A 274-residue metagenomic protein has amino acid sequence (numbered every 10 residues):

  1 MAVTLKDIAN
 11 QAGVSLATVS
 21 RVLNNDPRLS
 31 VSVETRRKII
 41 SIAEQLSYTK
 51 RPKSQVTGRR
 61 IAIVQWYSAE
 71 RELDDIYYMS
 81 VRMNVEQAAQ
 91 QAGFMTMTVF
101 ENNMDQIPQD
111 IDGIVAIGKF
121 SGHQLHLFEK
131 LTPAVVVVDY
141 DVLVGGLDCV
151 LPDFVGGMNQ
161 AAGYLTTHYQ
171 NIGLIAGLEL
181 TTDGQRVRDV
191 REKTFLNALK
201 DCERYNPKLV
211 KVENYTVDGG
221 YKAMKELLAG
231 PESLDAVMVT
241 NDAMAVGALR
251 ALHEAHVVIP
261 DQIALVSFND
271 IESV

Functional and structural regions predicted by a protein language model:
M1-T57: N-terminal helix-turn-helix DNA-binding module of bacterial transcription factors
S20, Q55-E72, N171-T181: Short beta-strand segments enriched in small/hydrophobic residues
L23, P27, S68, N103 (+4 more regions): Short, glycine/serine-rich, charged loops/turns that create anion-binding and catalytic segments at active sites
D26-S30, E70-D74, L147, T181-Q185: A generic structural signal for short coil/turn motifs at secondary-structure boundaries
R36, R82, R188-E192: Amphipathic alpha-helical segments in well-structured domains
Q45, T49-K50, Q87-Q91, K130-A134 (+1 more regions): Bacterial carbohydrate/catabolite-sensing allosteric modules
R59-G163, L227-A229, A243: Alpha-helical recognition/docking segments in bacterial nutrient-uptake and carbohydrate-utilization systems
